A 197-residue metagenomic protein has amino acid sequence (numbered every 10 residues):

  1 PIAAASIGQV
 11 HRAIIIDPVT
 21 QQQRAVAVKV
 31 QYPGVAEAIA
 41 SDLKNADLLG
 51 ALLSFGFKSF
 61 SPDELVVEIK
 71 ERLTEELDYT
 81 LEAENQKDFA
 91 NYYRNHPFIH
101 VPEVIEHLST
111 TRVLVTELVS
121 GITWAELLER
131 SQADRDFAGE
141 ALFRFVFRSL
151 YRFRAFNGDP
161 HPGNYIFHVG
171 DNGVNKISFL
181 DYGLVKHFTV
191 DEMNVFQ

Functional and structural regions predicted by a protein language model:
P1-Q197: Conserved catalytic cores of large enzyme domains
